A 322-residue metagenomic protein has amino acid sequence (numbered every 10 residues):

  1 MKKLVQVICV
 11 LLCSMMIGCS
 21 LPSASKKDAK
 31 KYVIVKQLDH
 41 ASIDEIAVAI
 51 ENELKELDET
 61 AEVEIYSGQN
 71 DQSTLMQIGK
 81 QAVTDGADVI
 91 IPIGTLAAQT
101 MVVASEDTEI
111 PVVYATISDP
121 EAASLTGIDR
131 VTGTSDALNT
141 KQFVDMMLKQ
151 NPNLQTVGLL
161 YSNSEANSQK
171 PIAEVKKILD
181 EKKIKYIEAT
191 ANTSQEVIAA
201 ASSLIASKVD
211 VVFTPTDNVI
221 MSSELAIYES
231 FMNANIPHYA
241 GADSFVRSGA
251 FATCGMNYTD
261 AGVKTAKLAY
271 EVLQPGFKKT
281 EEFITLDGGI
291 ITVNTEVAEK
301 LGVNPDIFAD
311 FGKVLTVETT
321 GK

Functional and structural regions predicted by a protein language model:
C19-K27: Bacterial lipoprotein signal-peptidase II cleavage site
A29-N52, E64-S73, S164, N218-V219: Extracytoplasmic "Venus flytrap"
V33-V35, V83-T95, V113, V157-L159 (+2 more regions): Periplasmic-binding protein-like
I50, D136-K182, E282-A298: An alpha-beta-alpha
Q72-V89, T100-V103, I198-V209: Short, well-structured alpha-helical segments in soluble
T100, S105-T140, G241-A252: Flexible loop/hinge segments that line or gate small-molecule binding clefts
P120-T126, T132-Q155, M256-F277: Hydrophobic alpha-helical segments within soluble ligand-binding/sensing domains
E271-K322: Hinge/cleft segment of the Venus flytrap/periplasmic-binding protein
